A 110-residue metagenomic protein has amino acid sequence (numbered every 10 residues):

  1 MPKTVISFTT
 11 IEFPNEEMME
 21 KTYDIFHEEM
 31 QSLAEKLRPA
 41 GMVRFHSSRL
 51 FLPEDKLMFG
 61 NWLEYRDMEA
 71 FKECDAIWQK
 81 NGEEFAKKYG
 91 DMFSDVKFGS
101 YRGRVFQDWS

Functional and structural regions predicted by a protein language model:
M1-P2, A40-G60, E83-S110: Glycine-rich beta-strand-turn "strand-cap" elements at beta-sheet edges
P2-V5, I11-H27, R66, Q79-K80 (+1 more regions): N-proximal accessory regions
T4-F13, R44-Q79: Short, well-ordered beta-strand segments in beta-rich or mixed alpha/beta enzyme and ligand-binding folds
E17-S47, N81-Y89: Short amphipathic alpha-helical segments
